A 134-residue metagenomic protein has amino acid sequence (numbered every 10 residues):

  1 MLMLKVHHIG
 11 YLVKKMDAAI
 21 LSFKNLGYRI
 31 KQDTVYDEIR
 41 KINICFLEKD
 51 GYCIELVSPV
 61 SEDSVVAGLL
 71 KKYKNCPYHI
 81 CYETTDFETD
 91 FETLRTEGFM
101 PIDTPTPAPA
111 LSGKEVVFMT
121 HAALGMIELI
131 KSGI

Functional and structural regions predicted by a protein language model:
M1-L2, T34-Y36, N43-D50, I54-E55 (+1 more regions): Vicinal oxygen chelate
M1-R40: Long, hydrophobic N-terminal alpha-helical segment
K5-K15, C45-E48, A67-T89, T93 (+1 more regions): Vicinal oxygen chelate
D17, C53, E62, D86-E88 (+1 more regions): Residues that cap or initiate secondary-structure elements
L21-N25, T89-T96: Replace "anionic and nucleotidyl ligands
Q32-D33, D63-G68: A short, acidic/glycine-rich surface segment
